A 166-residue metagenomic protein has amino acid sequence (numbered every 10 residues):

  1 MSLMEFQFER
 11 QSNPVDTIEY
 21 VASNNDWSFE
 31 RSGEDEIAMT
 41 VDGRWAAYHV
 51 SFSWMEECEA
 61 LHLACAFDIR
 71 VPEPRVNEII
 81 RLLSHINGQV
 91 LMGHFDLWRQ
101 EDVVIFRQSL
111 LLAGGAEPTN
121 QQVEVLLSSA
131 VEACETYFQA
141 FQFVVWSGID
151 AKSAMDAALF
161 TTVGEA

Functional and structural regions predicted by a protein language model:
M1-Y20, A66: Terminal, regulation- and interaction-focused segments at domain boundaries
E5-Q7, A64-P72, A116-V123: Short histidine-centered catalytic/ligand-binding loop motif
R10-T17, V71-I79, Q122, L126-S129 (+1 more regions): Short amphipathic alpha-helical segments
Y20, N24-L63, D68: Ser/Thr-rich, low-complexity intrinsically disordered terminal regions
S23, R81-Q89, S128, E132-Q139: Short, intrinsically disordered, mixed-charge
A66-V103: Short, internal acidic amphipathic alpha-helical interface segments that mediate docking to partner proteins
F95-V131, E135-G148: Charged, low-complexity intrinsically disordered regions
Q142-A166: Short, highly charged C-terminal tails/helix-capping segments
